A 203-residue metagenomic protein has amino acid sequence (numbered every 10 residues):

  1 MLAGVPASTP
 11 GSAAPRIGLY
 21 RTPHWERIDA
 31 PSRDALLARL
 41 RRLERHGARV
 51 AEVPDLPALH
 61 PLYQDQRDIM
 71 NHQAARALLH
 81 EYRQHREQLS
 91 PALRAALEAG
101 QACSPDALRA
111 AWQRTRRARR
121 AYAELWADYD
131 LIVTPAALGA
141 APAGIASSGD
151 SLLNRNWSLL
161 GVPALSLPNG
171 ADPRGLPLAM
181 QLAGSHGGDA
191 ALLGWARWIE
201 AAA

Functional and structural regions predicted by a protein language model:
M1-P23, R39-R42, H46, R109 (+1 more regions): Structural helix-boundary/capping segments
A14-R16, D68-R119, A123, P168-A179: Short helix-loop capping/hinge segments that flank enzyme active sites or metal/cofactor-binding pockets
W25-A30, L108-R109, A141-G144: A generic structural signal for short coil/turn motifs at secondary-structure boundaries
A30-S32, P61-H72, A143-S148: Short glycine/threonine-rich loop-to-helix capping motif typified by GTGT followed within a few residues by an Asp-Pro
P31-P54, L79-Q84, L108, W112-Y129: Acyltransferase
R49-Q66, L97-E98, D172: Short connector loops at secondary-structure junctions
A136-R155: Short, surface-exposed loop/helix-turn segments at secondary-structure junctions that function as lids/hinges flanking
